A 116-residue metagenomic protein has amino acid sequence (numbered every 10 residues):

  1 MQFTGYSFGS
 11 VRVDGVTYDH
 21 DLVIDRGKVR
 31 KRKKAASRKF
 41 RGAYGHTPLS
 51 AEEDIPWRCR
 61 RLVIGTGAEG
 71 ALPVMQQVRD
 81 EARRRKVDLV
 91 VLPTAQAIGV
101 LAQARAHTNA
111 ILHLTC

Functional and structural regions predicted by a protein language model:
M1-F40: N-terminal, charge-rich interaction modules
Y18, D54-R58, Q103-A106: Flexible, charged surface loops at secondary-structure boundaries
D25, G65, I111-T115: Short beta-strand segments
K31-P56: Compact, glycine-rich, soluble single-domain proteins
R32, G70-V74, G99-V100: Short active-site-adjacent helix-start/loop capping segments
I55-V90: Mid-chain, well-packed structural core segment of small domains
D88-I98: A short glycine-rich beta-strand->turn/loop micro-motif centered on a GG-aromatic cluster
A97-C116: Short basic, glycine-rich beta-strand/loop surfaces that mediate nucleic-acid
